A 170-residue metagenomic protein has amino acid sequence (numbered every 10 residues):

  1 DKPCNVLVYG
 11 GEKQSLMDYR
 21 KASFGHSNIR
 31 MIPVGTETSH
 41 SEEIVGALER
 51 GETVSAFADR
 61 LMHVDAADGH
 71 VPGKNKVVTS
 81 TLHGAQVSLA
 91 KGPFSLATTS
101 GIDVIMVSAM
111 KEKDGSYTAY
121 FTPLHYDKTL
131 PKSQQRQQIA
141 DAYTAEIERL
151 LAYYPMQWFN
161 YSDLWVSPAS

Functional and structural regions predicted by a protein language model:
D1-E52: Conserved nucleotide-cofactor-binding alpha/beta core module
H26, T38-S170: Non-catalytic C-terminal accessory region of glycerolipid acyltransferases and related lyso-lipid remodeling enzymes
